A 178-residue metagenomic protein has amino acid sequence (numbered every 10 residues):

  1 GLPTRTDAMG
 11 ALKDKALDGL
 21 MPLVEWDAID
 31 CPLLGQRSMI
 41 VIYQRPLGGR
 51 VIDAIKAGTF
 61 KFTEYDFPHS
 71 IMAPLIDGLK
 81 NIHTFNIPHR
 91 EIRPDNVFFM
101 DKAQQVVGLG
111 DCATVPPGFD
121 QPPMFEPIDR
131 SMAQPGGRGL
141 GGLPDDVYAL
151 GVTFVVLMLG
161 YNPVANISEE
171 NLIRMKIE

Functional and structural regions predicted by a protein language model:
G1-D14: ATP-binding glycine-rich loop module of kinase domains
D14-C31: Conserved HxN/HPN-centered segment at the entrance to the catalytic loop of eukaryotic protein kinase-like domains
L34-R50: Conserved short submotifs of the Hanks-type protein kinase catalytic core that shape the nucleotide-binding pocket
V51-T63: AlphaC helix of the protein kinase catalytic domain
I71-M72: Activation segment signature within eukaryotic-like protein kinase domains
L79-D101, L109: Catalytic-loop of the protein kinase fold
G108, A113-E178: C-lobe/activation-segment region of protein kinase-like
